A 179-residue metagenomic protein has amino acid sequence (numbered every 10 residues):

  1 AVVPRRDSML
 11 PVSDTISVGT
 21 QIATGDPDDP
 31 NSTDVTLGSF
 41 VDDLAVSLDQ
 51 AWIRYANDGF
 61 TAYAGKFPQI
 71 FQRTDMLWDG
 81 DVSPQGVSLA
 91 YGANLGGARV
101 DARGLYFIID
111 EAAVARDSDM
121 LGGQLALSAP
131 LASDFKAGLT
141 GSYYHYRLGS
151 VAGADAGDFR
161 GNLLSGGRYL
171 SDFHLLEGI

Functional and structural regions predicted by a protein language model:
A1-A62, A90-V100, P130-S133: Beta-barrel outer-membrane channel/assembly domains of diderm bacteria
S8, G38-V41, W52, D75-L77 (+2 more regions): Outer-membrane beta-barrel proteins
T15, A56-T61, I70, D81-I179: Signature for the C-terminal beta-barrel architecture of outer-membrane proteins
P30-D34, G65, R73-W78: Short, conserved acidic/polar surface loops in the N-terminal third of protein domains
V41, A45, L77-D81, D117: Alpha-helix N-cap and loop-to-helix initiation/capping positions
